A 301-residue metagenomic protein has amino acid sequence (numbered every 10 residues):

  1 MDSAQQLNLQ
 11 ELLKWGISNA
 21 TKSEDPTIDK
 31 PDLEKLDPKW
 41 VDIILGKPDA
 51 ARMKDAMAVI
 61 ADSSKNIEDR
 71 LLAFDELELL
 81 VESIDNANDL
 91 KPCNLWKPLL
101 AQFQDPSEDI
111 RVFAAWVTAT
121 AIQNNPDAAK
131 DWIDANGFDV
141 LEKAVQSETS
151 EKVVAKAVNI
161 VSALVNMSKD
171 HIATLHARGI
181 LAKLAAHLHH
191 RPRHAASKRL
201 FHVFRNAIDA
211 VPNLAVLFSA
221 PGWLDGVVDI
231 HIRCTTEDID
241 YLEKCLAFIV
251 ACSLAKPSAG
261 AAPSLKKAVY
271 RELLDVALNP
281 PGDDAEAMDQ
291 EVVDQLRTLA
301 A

Functional and structural regions predicted by a protein language model:
D2-D37, R52, A61-E78, S107-Q123 (+7 more regions): Alpha-helical solenoid repeats of the armadillo/HEAT superfamily in eukaryotic scaffolding/adaptor proteins
W40-S63, I67, N88: Long, low-complexity, highly charged intrinsically disordered regions
A56, L273-L274: Non-transmembrane amphipathic alpha-helical segments
F74-A87, L95: LRR N-terminal entry segment and analogous cap-like coil->beta motifs
A87-D89, L95-Q104, I110-A114, K130 (+1 more regions): Internal alpha-helical scaffold/solenoid segments in large eukaryotic proteins
K91-P92, A268: Extended intrinsically disordered, low-complexity coil regions enriched in Ser, Thr, Gly, Ala and often Pro
L95-L100, W132, N136-V145, H176 (+2 more regions): HEAT/HEAT-like alpha-solenoid repeats
N125-A129: Leucine-rich repeat
